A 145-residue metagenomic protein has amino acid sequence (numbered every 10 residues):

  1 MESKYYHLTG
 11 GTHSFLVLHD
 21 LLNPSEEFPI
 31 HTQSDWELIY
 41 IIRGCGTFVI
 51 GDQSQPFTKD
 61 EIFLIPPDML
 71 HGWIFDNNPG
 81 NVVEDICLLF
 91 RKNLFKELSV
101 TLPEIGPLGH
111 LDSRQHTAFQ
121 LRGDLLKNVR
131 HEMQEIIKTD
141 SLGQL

Functional and structural regions predicted by a protein language model:
M1-I62, M69, H116: Generic protein-terminus/edge-of-domain signal
E2-G11, L70-M133: A hydrophobic/aromatic-rich effector-binding and dimerization subdomain of bacterial HTH-type transcriptional regulators
P29, S99-L102, L142: Residue-level detector of secondary-structure boundary/capping sites
H31, R122, Q144: Aromatic-acidic/polar surface patches that form glycan- and anion
I41-G44, L111, T139: Generic structural signal for bulky hydrophobic/aromatic residues embedded in well-ordered secondary structure
M133-Q144: Basic, amphipathic alpha-helical hairpins
